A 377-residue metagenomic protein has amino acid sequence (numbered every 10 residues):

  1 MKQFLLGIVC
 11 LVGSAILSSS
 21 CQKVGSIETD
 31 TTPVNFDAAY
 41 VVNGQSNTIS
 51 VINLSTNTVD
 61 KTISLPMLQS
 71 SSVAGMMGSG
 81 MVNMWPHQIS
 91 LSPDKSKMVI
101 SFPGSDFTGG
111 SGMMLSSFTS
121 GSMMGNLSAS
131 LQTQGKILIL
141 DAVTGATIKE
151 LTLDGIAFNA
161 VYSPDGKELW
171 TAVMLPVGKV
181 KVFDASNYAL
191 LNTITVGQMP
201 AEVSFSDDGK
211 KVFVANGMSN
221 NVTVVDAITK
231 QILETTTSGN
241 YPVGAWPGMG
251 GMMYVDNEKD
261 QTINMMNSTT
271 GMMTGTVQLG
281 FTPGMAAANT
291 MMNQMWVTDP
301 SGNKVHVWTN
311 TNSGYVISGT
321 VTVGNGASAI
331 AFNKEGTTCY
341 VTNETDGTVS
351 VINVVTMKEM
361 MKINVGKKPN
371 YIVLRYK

Functional and structural regions predicted by a protein language model:
M1-S20: Sec-dependent bacterial lipoprotein signal peptides
C21-K377: Predominantly soluble domains enriched in secretory-pathway, periplasmic, or organellar proteins
